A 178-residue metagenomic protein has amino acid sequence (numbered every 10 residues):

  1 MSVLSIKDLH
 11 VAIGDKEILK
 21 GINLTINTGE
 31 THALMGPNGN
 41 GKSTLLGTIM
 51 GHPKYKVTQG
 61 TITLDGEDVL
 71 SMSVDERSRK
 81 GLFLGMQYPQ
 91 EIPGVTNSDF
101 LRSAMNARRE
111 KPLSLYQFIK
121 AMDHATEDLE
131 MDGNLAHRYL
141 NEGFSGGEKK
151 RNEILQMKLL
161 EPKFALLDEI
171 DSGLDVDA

Functional and structural regions predicted by a protein language model:
L4-I6, L19-G21: Conserved structural motif at the start of ABC-family nucleotide-binding domains
K16-L19, E76: Short coil-to-beta microelement around the adenine-binding A-loop and adjacent beta1/P-loop entry of ABC ATPase
M35-N40: The feature captures the beta-strand-to-loop junction immediately N-terminal to the Walker
M50: Helix-to-loop junction immediately C-terminal to a conserved catalytic motif
T61-R77, N141: ABC ATPase NBD Q-loop/coupling interface
Q90-K163: ABC-family P-loop ATPase nucleotide-binding domains
L166-I170, D177: Walker B catalytic motif
